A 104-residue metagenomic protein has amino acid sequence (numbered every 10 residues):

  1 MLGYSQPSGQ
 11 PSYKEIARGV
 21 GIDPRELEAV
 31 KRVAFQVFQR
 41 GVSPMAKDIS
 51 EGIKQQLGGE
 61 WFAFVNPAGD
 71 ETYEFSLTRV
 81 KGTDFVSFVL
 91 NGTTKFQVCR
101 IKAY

Functional and structural regions predicted by a protein language model:
L2-Y104: Charged, amphipathic alpha-helical regulatory modules used for macromolecular assembly or allosteric control
